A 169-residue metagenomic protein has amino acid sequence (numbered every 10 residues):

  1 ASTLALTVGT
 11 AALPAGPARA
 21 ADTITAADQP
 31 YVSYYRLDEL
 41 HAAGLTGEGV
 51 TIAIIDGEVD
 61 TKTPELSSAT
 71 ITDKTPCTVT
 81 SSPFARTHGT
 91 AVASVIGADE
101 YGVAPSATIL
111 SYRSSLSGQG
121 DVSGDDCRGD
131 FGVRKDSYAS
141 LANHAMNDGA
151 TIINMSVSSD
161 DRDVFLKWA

Functional and structural regions predicted by a protein language model:
A1-S2, A145: A generic N-terminal leader/anchor concept
T3-G49: Protease zymogen maturation seam
A27, T87-H88, A104-A107, M146-G149 (+1 more regions): Loop-rich non-cytosolic ectodomains and luminal regions
Y35, T90, S94, D136-N143: Short, contiguous clusters of charged residues that form electrostatic/catalytic patches at enzyme active sites, used
E39-I52, G57-T72, T80-V133, R162: Subtilisin-like serine protease catalytic core
C77: Active-site rim/loop-helix segments in enzyme catalytic domains that contact anionic ligands
G118-A169: Substrate-binding/access-modulating region of protease and related hydrolase catalytic domains
